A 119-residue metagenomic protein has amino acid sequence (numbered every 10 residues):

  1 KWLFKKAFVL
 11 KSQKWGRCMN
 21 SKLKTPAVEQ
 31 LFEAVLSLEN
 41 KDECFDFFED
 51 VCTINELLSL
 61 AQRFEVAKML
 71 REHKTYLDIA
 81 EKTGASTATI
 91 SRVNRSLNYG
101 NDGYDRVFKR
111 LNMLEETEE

Functional and structural regions predicted by a protein language model:
L31-L38: Short, charge-rich, low-complexity alpha-helical interaction segments
E43-Q62: Short, Lys/Arg-enriched anionic-surface-contact patches
L60-K74: Short, amphipathic alpha-helical "recognition" segments used to contact nucleic acids or chromatin
D78-T83: Short alpha-helical "recognition helix" segments of helix-turn-helix
T87-R110: C-terminal structural segments of small proteins and small subunits
V107-E119: Intrinsically disordered, low-complexity basic tails/linkers immediately adjacent to helix-turn-helix/homeobox/MYB/SANT
